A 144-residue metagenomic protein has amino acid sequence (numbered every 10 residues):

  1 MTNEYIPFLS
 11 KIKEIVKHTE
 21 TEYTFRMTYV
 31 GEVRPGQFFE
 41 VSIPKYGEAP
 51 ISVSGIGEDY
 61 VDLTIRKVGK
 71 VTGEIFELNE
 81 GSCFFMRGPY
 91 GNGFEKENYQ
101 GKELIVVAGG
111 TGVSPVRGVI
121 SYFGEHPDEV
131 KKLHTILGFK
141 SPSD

Functional and structural regions predicted by a protein language model:
T2-S82, F139-K140: Ferredoxin-reductase
K70-D144: FNR/FR-type flavoprotein reductase catalytic core
